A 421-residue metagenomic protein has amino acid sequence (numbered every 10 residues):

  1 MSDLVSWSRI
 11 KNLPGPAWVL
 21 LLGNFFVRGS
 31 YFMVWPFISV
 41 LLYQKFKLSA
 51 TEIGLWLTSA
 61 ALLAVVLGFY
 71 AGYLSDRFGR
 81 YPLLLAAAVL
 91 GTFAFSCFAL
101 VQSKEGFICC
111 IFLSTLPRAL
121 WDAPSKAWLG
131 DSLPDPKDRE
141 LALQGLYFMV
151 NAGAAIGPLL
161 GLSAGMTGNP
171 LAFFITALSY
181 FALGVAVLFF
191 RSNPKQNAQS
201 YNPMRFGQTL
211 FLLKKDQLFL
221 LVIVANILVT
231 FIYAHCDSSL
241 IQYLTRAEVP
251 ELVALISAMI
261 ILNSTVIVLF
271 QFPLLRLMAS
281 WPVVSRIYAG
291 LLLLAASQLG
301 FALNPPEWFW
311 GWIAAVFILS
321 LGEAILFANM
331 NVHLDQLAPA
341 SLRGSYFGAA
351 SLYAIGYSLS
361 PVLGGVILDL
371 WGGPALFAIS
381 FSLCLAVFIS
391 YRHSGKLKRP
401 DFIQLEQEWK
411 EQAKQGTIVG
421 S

Functional and structural regions predicted by a protein language model:
M1-P14, S192-I223, E408-S421: Juxtamembrane intracellular "pre-TM" segments in multi-pass secondary transporters
P36-T51, S238-M259: Short amphipathic helix-loop junctions that connect adjacent transmembrane helices in Major Facilitator Superfamily/SLC
A61-F69, A154-A155, S264-F272, Y357-V362: Residue-level signature of mid-helix packing/kink "hotspots" within the transmembrane helices of 12-pass Major
V65-Q102: Conserved MFS/SLC helix-loop-helix module at the cytosolic interface between two early adjacent transmembrane helices
L67-G79, L269-V283, L368: Helix-to-loop junctions at the C-terminal end of transmembrane segments in multipass secondary transporters
P82-S96, S285-G300: Structural signature of the two symmetry-related core transmembrane helices
F112-V150: Cytoplasmic helix-loop-helix junction between adjacent transmembrane helices in 12-TM secondary transporters
A338-W371: A late C-terminal transmembrane helix in Major Facilitator Superfamily
